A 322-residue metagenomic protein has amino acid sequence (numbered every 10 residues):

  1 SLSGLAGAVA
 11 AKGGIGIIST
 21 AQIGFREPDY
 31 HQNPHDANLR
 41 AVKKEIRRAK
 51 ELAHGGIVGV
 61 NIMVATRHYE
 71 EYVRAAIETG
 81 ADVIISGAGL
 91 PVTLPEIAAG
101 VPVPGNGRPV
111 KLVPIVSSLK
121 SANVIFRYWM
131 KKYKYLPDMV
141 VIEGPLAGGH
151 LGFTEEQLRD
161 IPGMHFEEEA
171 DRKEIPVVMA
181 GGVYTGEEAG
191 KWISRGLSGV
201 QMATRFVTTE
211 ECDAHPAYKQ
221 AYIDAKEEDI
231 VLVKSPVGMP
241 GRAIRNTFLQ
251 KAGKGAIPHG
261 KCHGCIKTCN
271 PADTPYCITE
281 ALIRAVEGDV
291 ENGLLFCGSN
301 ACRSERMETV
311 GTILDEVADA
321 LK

Functional and structural regions predicted by a protein language model:
S1-E168: Active-site entrance/lid segments in N-terminal catalytic domains of soluble metabolic enzymes
P34-L39, G59-N61, D82, I115-S117 (+5 more regions): Short linear motifs at secondary-structure transitions and domain/linker junctions
G87, A180-G181: Short His-Asn-centered micro-motif
A147-V178, Y184-K322: Conserved active-site-proximal phosphate/metal-binding subdomains
